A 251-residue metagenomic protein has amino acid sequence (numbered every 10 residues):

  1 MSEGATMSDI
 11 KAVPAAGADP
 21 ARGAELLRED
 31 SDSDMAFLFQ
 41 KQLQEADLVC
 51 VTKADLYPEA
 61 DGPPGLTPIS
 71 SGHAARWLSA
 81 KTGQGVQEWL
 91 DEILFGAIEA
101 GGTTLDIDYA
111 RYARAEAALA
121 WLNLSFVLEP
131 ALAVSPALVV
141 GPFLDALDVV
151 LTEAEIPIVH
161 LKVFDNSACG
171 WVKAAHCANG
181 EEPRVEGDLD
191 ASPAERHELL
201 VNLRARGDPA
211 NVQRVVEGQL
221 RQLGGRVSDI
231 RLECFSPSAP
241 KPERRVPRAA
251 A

Functional and structural regions predicted by a protein language model:
M1-W77, Q84-W89: Phosphate/Mg2+-binding loops and adjacent switch elements in nucleotide/diphosphate-handling enzyme cores
D9, D19, E25, D30-D34 (+11 more regions): Acidic-enriched, low-complexity/disordered segments with a strong bias for Aspartate over Glutamate
A54, A80, R204-R206: Structural motif
L56-Y57, L78, G83, Q87-I98 (+1 more regions): Class I S-adenosyl-L-methionine
Y57-P58, T82, L132, P209: Alpha-helix N-cap/loop-to-helix initiation residues
F95-A251: P-loop NTP-binding site
